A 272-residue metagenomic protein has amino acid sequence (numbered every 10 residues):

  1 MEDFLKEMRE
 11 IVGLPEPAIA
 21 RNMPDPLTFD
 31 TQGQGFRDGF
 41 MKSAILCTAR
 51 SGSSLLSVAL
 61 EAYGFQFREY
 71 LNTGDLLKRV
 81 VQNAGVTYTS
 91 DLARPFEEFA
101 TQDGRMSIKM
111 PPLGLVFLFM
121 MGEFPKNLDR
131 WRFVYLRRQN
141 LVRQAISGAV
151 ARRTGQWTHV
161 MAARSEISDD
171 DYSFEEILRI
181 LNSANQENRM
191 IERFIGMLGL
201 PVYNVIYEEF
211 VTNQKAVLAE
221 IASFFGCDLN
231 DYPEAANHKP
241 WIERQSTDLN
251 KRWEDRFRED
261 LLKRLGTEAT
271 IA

Functional and structural regions predicted by a protein language model:
M1-Q102, W241-R244: PAPS-dependent sulfotransferase catalytic core
D38, T48-A49, I180-A184, F210 (+1 more regions): Aromatic-acidic/polar surface patches that form glycan- and anion
C47, Q66-E69, M106-K109, F133-L136 (+1 more regions): A structural signal for short, well-ordered beta-strand segments and their strand-loop junctions that often border
S53, L141-V142, F210: Surface-exposed, flexible loop/turn segments at secondary-structure boundaries
N72-V80, E192-I271: The conserved 3'-phosphoadenosine-5'-phosphosulfate
R79-T89, G114-L118, E209-N213: Acidic-and-aromatic substrate-binding clefts and catalytic sites of carbohydrate-active enzymes
Y88-R94, Q156-H159, K251-D260: A polyampholytic, Gly/Pro-enriched intrinsically disordered region
P111-N204, K215-N230: PAPS-dependent sulfotransferase catalytic domain
